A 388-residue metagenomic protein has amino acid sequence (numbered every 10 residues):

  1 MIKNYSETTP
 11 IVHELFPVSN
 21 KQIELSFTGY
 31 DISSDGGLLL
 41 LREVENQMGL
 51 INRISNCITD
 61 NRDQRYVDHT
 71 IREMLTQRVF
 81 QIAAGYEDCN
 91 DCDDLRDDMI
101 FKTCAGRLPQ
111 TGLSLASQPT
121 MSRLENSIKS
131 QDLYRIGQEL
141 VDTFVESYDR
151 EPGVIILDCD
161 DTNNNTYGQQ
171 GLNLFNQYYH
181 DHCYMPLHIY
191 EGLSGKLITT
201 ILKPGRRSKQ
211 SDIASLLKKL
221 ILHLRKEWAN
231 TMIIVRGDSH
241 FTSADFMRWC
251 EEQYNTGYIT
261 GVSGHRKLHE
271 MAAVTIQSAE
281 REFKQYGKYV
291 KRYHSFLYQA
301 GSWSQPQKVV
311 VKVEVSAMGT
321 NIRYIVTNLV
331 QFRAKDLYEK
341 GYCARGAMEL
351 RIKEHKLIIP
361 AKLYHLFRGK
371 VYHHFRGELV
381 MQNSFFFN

Functional and structural regions predicted by a protein language model:
M1-H182, P186-S208, D212-E227, E252 (+1 more regions): Dynamic "connector" segments at or just before major functional cores
I2-N4, T9-I23, F27, G257-L357 (+1 more regions): An anionic, glycine-rich sequence signature occurring as long contiguous blocks
I58-V67, A334-Y342, I358-K362, K370: Short, solvent-exposed helix-loop connector elements
D160, T231-T242: Acidic/histidine-rich, metal-coordinating catalytic segments
G168, S243-R248, H269-A273: A short acidic (Asp/Glu
M247-T256: Short, surface-exposed basic-aromatic patches at helix termini and helix-loop junctions that form
L363, V371, M381-N388: A short, flexible helix-boundary coil/loop motif
